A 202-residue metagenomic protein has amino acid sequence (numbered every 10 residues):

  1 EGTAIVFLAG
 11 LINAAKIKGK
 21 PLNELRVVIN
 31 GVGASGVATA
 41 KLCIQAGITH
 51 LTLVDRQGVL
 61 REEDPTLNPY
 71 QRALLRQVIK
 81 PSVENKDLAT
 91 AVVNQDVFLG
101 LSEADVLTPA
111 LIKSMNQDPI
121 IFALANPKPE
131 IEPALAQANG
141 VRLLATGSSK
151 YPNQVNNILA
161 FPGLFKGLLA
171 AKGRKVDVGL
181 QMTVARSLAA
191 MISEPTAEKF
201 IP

Functional and structural regions predicted by a protein language model:
G2-T3, A14-K18, E24, A123-P202: Adenosine-phosphate binding glycine-rich loop
T3-A4, V32, G36, P81-E84 (+6 more regions): Generic structural signal for well-ordered, non-membrane alpha-helical segments in soluble metabolic enzymes
T3-I5, G36-V37, V59-E62, D105-P109 (+2 more regions): Flexible loop/turn segments at secondary-structure boundaries
I5-L99: Glycine-rich phosphate/diphosphate-binding loop of Rossmann-like nucleotide-binding domains
G33, Q57, E103, S148-K150 (+1 more regions): A broadly conserved detector of short glycine/acidic/proline-rich loop/turn motifs that flank catalytic sites and bind
L42-Q45, T66-P69, I112-S114, L135-N139 (+1 more regions): Short, glycine/charged-enriched secondary-structure capping and boundary segments
Q57-L60, P69-Y70, P119-I121, K128 (+1 more regions): Active/binding-pocket-proximal capping segment
R72-L143, S148-K150: Rossmann-like adenosine-cofactor binding region
